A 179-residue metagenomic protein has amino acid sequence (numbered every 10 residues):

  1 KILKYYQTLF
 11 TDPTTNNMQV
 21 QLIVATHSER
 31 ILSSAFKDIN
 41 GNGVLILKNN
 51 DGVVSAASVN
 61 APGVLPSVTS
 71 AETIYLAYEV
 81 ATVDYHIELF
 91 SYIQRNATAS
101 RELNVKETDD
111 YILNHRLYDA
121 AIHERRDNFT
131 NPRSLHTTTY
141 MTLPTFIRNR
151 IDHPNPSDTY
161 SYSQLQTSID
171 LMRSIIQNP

Functional and structural regions predicted by a protein language model:
K1-V68: Switch/communication elements of ASCE P-loop NTPase nucleotide-binding domains
S55-P179: Acidic, Mg2+-coordinating catalytic modules of nucleic-acid enzymes
